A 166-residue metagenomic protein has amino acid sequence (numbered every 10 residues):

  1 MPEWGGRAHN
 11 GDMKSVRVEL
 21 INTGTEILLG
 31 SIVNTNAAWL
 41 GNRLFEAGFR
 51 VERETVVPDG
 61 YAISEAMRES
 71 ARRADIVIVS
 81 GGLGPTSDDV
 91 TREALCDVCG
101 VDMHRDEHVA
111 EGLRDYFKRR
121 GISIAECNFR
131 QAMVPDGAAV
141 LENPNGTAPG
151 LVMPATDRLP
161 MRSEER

Functional and structural regions predicted by a protein language model:
H9-D12: Short, positively charged and aromatic/hydrophobic N-terminal segments
K14-E54, P58: Glycine-rich phosphate/diphosphate-binding loop of Rossmann-like nucleotide-binding domains
T25-E26, G82-P85: Short glycine-rich anion-binding loops that position phosphate/pyrophosphate groups of nucleotides and phosphorylated
P58-R68: Structural motif
A62, D89-E164: Proline/glycine-rich low-complexity loops and linkers
A74: An anion/phosphate-binding loop that grips the pyrophosphate of nucleotide cofactors and donors
